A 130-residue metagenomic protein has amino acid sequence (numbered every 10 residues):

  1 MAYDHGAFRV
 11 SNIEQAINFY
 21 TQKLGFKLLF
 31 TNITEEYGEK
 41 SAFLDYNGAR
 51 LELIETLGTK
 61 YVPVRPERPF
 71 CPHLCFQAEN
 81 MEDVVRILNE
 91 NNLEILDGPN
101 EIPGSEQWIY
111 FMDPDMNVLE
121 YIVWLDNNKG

Functional and structural regions predicted by a protein language model:
M1-I17, C71-L74, L125-G130: N-terminal beta-strand motif that seeds the catalytic metal site of vicinal oxygen chelate
D4, K40, P72, S105-Q107: Residue-level marker for the onset of beta-strands and adjacent loop->beta junctions in well-ordered domains
F8-L51: Core segments of cupin and vicinal oxygen chelate
L29-T31, E39, G58-V64, D97 (+1 more regions): A short, acidic/glycine-rich surface segment
A42-F43, V85-G130: Vicinal oxygen chelate
N47-L51, G58-K60, E79-E82: Short, charged/polar surface micro-motifs in flexible loops or helix N-caps
E55-T59, V123-D126: Acetyl-CoA-dependent GNAT
F70-L88: Mid-chain, well-packed structural core segment of small domains
